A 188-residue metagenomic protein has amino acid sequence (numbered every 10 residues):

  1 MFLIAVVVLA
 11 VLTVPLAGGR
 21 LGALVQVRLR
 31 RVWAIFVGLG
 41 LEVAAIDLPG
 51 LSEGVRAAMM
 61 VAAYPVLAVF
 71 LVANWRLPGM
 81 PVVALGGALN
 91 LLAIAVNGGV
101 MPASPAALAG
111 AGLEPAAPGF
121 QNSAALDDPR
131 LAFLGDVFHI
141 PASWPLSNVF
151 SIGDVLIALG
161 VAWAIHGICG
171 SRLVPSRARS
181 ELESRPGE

Functional and structural regions predicted by a protein language model:
M1-A62: Transmembrane alpha-helical insertion/packing segments
R20-G22, H166-E181: Membrane-interface capping segments at transmembrane-helix boundaries
L39, A57, G87, F133 (+1 more regions): Hydrophobic transmembrane-helix microenvironments that flank and shape a buried ionizable site
V55-A62, S147-L159: Membrane-interface loop-to-helix entry segments
A63-N97: Interfacial segments of alpha-helical transmembrane regions
P78-V83, V100-G110, R177: A cytosolic-side transmembrane-helix exit/cap motif
A103-V149: Extracytosolic (periplasmic/ER-lumenal) interhelical loops and adjacent juxtamembrane/interface segments of multi-pass
E181-E188: Long, low-complexity, intrinsically disordered cytosolic termini of multi-pass membrane proteins
